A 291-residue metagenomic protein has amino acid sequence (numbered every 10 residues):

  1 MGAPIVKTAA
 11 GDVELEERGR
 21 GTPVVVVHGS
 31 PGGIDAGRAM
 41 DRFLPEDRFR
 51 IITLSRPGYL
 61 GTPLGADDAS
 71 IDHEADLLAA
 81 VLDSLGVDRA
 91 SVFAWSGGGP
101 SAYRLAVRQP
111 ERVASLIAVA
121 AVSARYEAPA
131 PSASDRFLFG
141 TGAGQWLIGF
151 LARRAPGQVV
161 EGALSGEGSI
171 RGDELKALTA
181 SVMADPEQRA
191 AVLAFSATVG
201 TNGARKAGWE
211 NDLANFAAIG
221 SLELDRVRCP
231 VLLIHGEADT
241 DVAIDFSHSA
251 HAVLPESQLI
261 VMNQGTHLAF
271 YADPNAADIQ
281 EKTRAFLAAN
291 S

Functional and structural regions predicted by a protein language model:
E14-P63: Conserved HGGG/HGGXW glycine-rich cap/lid loop of the alpha/beta-hydrolase fold
H73-A90: Conserved acidic catalytic loop of the alpha/beta-hydrolase fold
A94-G98, A102: Gly/Ala-rich beta-loop-alpha elbow adjacent to hydrolase catalytic centers
L116-L147: Flexible "cap/lid" loop of the alpha/beta hydrolase fold
R136-L222: Alpha/beta-hydrolase
V227, L233-H235, D239: Short beta-strand/loop motif that positions the catalytic acidic residue of the alpha/beta-hydrolase fold
T240-F246: Conserved alpha/beta-hydrolase "acid-adjacent" motif
S257-S291: Catalytic active-site module of serine/aspartate enzymes centered on a nucleophile-bearing elbow/loop
